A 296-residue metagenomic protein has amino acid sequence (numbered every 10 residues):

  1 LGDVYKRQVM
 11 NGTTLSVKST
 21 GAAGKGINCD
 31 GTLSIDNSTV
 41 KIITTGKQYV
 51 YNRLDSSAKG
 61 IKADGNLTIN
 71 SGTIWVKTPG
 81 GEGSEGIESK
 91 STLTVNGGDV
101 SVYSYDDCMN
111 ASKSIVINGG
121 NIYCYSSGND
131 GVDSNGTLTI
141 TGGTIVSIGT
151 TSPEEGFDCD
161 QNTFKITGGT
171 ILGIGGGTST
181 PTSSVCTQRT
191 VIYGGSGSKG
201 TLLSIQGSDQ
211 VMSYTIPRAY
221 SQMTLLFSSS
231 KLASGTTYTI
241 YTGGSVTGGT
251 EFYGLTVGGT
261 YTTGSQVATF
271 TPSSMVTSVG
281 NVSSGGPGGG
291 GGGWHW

Functional and structural regions predicted by a protein language model:
L1-Y5: Short, small-residue-biased leader/transition segments that mark boundaries at the very start of proteins
K6-R7, C29-I35, G65-T68, S89-V95 (+3 more regions): Short "repeat-start/strand-capping" segments in structured domains, especially the N-termini of parallel beta-helix
M10-A22, N37-S56, N70-G83, N96-Y105 (+3 more regions): Beta-strand-rich solenoid/repeat architectures in extracellular/passenger domains of polysaccharide-targeting enzymes
G26: Extracytoplasmic Gram-positive cell-surface binding/anchoring modules and repeats
G60-A63: Core solenoid repeat modules with strong leucine/isoleucine-rich periodicity, prominently canonical LRR arrays but also
S91, S104, K113, S126-G128 (+10 more regions): Active-site proximal loops enriched in glycine and acidic residues that flank catalytic Cys/His/Asp and coordinate
T151-E155, C186-R189: Short beta-alpha connecting loops at secondary-structure transitions that line or flank enzyme active sites
D160, T167-W296: Extracellular/surface-exposed low-complexity segments
